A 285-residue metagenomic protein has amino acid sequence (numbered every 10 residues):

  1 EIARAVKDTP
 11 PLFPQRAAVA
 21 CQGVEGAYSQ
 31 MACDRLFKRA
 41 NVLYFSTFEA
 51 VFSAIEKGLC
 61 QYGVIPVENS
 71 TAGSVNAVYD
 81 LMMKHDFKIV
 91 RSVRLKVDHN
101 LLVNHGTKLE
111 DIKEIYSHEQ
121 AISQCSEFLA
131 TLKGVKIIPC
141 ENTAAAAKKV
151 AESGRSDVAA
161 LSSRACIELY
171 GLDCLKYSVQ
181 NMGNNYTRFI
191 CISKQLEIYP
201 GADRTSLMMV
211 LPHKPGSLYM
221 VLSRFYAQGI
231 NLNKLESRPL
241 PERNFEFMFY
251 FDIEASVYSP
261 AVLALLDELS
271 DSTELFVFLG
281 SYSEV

Functional and structural regions predicted by a protein language model:
E1-V285: Domain-level signature for soluble enzymes in the chorismate/prephenate branch of the shikimate pathway
